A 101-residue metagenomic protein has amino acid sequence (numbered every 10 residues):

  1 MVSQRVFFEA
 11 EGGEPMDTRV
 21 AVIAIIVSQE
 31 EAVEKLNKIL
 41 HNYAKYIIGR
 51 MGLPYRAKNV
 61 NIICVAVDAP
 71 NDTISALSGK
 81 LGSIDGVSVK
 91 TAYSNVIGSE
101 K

Functional and structural regions predicted by a protein language model:
V2-K101: Long, contiguous binding/interaction regions
